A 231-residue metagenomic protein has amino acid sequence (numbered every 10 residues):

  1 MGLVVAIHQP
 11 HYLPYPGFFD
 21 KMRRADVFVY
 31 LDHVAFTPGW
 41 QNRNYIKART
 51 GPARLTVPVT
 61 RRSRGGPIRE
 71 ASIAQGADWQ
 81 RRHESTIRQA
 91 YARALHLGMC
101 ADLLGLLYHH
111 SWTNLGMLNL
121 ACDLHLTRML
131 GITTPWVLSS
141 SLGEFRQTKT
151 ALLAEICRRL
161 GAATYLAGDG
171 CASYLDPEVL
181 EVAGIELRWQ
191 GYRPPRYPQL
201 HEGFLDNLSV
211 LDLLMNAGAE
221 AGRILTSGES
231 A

Functional and structural regions predicted by a protein language model:
M1-A231: Residues lining hydrophobic/aromatic ligand-binding pockets adjacent to catalytic sites
